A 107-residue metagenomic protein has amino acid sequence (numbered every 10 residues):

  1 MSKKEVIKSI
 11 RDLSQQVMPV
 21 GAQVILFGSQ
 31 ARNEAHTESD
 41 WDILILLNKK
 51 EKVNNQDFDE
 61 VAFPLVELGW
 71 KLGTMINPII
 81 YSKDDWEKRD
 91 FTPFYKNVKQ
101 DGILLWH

Functional and structural regions predicted by a protein language model:
M1-I25, A31-T37, N48-H107: Catalytic core of pol beta-like nucleotidyltransferases
W41-L46: Short beta-strand->loop micro-motif that forms the acidic, two-metal-ion catalytic signature in nucleotide-processing
